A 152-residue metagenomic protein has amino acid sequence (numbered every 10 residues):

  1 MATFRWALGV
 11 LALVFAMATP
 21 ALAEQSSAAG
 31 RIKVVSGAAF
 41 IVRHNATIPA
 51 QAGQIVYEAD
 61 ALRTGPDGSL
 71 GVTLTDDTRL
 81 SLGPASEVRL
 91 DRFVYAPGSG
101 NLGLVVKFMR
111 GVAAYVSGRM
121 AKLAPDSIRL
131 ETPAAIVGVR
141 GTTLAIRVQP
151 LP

Functional and structural regions predicted by a protein language model:
M1-L8: Bacterial N-terminal signal peptides that target proteins for export
L8-A18: Bacterial N-terminal signal peptides
A23-P152: Flexible, surface-exposed loop/linker segments and immediately adjacent secondary-structure boundaries
